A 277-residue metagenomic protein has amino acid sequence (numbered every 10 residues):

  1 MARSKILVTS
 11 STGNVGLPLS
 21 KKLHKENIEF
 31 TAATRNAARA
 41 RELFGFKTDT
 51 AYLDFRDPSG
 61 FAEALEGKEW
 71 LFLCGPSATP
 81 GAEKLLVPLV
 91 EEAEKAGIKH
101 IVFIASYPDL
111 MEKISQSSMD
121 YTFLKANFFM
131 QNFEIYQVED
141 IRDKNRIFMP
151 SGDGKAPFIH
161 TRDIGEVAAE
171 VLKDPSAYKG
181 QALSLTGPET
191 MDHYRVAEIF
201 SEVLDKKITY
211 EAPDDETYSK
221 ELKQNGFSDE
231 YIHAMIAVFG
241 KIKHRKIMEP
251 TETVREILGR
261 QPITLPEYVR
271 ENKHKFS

Functional and structural regions predicted by a protein language model:
A2-L43, R56-E69, S77-K84, E91-H100 (+7 more regions): Oxidoreductase cofactor-interface core, primarily capturing Rossmann-like NAD(P)-dependent enzymes
T9, C74, G259: Residues lining the SAM
K22, E216-S277: A hydrophobic C-terminal alpha-helical subdomain
F46: N-terminal glycine-/serine-/threonine-rich beta1-alpha1-beta2 phosphate-ribose binding loop of Rossmann-like
D49-Y52: Conserved SAM-binding strand-loop segment of SAM-dependent methyltransferases
G60, W70, I263, E267: Residue-level recognition of oxygen-bearing side chains
E69-F72, M248: Short, basic/glycine-rich phosphate-binding loops at helix/coil junctions that contact nucleotide phosphates
